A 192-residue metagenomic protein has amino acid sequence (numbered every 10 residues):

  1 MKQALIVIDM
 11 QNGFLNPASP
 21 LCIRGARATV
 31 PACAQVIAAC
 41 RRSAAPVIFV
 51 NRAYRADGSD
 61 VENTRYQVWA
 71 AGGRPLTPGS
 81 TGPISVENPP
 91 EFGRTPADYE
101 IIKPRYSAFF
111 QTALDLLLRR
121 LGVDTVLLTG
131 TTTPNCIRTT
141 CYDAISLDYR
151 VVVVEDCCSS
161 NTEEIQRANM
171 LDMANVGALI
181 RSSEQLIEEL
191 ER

Functional and structural regions predicted by a protein language model:
M1-A4, Q35-S43, D60, Y66-R192: Active-site-adjacent betaalpha module
L5-M10: N-terminal nucleotide-binding beta1-loop-alpha1 segment
N12, A56, S159: Active-site micro-motifs of SAM-dependent methyltransferase domains
G13-P17: Short acidic, Gly/Ser-rich segments with clustered Asp/Glu that frequently serve as metal-coordination loops in enzyme
S19-A26: Short glycine-enriched, charge-decorated loop/helix-capping segments at active-site entrances that position
R27-A34: Short, well-structured N-terminal submotif of metal-dependent ribonuclease cores
A45-R52, D57-G58, V154: Short beta-strand segments at enzyme active-site cores
